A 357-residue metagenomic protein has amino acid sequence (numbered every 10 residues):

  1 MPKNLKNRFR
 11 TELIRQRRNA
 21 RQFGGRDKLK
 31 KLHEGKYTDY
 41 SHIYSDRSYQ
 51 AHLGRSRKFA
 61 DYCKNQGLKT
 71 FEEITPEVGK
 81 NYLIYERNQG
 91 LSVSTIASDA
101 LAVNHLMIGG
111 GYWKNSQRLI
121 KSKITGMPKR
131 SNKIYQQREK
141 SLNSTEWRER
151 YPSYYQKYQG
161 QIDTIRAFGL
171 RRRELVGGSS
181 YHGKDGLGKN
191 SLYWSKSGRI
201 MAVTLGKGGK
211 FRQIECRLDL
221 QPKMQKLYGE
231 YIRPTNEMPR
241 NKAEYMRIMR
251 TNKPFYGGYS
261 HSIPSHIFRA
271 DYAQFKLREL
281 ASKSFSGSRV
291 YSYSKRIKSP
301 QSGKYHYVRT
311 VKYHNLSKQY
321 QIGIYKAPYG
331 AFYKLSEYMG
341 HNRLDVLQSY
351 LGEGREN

Functional and structural regions predicted by a protein language model:
P2-R55, E86-L91: Short, aromatic/basic-rich helix-turn unit that serves as a nucleic-acid recognition element
Y40-K114, K326, S336: Non-catalytic DNA-binding core/recognition domains of DNA-processing enzymes
K80, I84, Y112-R148, K207 (+1 more regions): Flexible interdomain linker/hinge and immediately adjacent N-terminus of the catalytic tyrosine-recombinase domain
L142-R172, K318-Q319, P328-F332: Basic, Lys/Arg- and aromatic-enriched nucleic-acid-binding interface segment
I165, V176, S336-E337: The alpha-helix within a helix-turn-helix
G177-K223: Conserved tyrosine-mediated DNA breakage-rejoining catalytic core shared by Y-recombinases
E215-F285, S299-P300: Active-site/catalytic core of tyrosine-dependent DNA strand-transfer enzymes
Y259-Y329, H341-V346: Short basic/aromatic active-site micro-motif
